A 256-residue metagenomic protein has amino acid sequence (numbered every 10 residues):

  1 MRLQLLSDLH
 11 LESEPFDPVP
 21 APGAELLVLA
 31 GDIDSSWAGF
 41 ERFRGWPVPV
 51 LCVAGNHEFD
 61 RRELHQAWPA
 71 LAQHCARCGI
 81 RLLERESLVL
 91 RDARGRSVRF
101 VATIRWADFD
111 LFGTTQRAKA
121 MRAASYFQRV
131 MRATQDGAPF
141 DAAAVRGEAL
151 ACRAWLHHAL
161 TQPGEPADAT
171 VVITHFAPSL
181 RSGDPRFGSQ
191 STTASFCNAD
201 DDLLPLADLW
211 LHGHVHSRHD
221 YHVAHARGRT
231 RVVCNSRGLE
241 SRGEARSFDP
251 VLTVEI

Functional and structural regions predicted by a protein language model:
M1-C52, F59-A67, R132: N-terminal active-site segment of His-dependent metallophosphoesterases
M1-Q4, L88-A102, M121, A169 (+1 more regions): Beta-strand-turn-beta hairpins that frame and shape the catalytic cleft of phosphate-ester-processing enzymes
L5-S7, L27-D32, L51-N56, R81-E86 (+3 more regions): Active-site neighborhood of phospho(di)ester-bond hydrolases with catalytic His/Asp-centered motifs
H10-P15, D34-G39, H57-A67, V89-A93 (+5 more regions): Active-site environment of divalent metal-dependent phosphoester hydrolases
R44, L82, L88-S97, A154-P166: Short amphipathic alpha-helices and their capping/turn segments at secondary-structure boundaries
L51-E58, E63-A123: A basic- and aromatic-enriched beta-loop-alpha substructure that forms the phosphate/nucleotide- and DNA/RNA-contacting
Q73, R77-C78, R94, D184 (+2 more regions): Binuclear metal-dependent phosphoesterase catalytic core
V101-V171, F176-F187: Active-site-proximal loop/helix segment associated with metal-binding centers of metalloenzymes
